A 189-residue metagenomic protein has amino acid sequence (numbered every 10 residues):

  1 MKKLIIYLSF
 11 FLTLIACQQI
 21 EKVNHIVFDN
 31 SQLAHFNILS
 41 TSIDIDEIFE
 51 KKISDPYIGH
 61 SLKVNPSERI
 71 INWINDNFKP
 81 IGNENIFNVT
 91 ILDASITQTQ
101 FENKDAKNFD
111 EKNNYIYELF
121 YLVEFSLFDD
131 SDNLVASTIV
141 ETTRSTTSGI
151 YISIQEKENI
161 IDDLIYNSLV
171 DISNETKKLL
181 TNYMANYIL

Functional and structural regions predicted by a protein language model:
M1-C17: Sec-dependent bacterial lipoprotein signal peptides
L14-H35, L189: Bacterial Sec signal peptide processing site at the extreme N-terminus
N37-I96: N-terminal segment of the mature soluble domain
T41-K51, D130-E156: Short acidic, glycine/tyrosine-flanked loop/strand segments centered on an H-E-D-like triad
I86-S137, S148: Surface-exposed short loop/turn segments
F101-F109, T143-L164: Short flexible/disordered coil segments
I152-L189: C-terminal/domain-edge helix-coil "capping" segments
